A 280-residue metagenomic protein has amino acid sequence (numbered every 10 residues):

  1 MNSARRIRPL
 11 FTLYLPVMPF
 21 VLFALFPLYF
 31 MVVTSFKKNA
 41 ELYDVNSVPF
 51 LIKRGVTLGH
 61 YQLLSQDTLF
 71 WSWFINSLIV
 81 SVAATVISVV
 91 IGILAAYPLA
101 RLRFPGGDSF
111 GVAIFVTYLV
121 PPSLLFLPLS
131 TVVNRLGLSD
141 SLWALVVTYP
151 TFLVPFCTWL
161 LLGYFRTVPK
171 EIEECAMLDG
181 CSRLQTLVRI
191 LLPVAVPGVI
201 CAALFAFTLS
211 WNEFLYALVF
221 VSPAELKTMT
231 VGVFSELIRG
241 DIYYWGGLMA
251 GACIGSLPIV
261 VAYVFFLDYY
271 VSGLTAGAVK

Functional and structural regions predicted by a protein language model:
A4-K280: A structural signal for multi-pass alpha-helical bundles of membrane permease subunits that mediate small-molecule
